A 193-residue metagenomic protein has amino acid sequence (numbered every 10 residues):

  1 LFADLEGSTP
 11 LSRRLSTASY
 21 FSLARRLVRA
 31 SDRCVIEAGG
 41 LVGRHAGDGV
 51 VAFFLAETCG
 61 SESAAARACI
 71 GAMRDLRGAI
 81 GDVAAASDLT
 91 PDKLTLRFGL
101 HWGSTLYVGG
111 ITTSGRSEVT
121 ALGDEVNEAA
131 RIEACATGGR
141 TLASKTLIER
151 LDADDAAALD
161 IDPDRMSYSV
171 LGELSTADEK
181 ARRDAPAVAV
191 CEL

Functional and structural regions predicted by a protein language model:
L1-P10: Catalytic-site or vestigial catalytic-site microsegments of nucleotide-handling domains
A3, C34-R67, D82-D124: Catalytic core of nucleotidyl cyclases, primarily class III adenylyl/guanylyl cyclases
S8, V50, C59, L147-I148: A generic structural signal for short hydrophobic patches within well-formed alpha-helices
T9-D32, G43-R44: Conserved long alpha-helical elements within nucleotide-processing catalytic cores of c-di-GMP signaling and class III
Y20-L27, A68-A72, L76, E125-E128: Hydrophobic alpha-helical membrane-association signature
L106, S117, E128, T137-L193: Intrinsically disordered, glycine/charged-rich C-terminal tails and inter-domain linkers that flank nucleotidyl cyclase
